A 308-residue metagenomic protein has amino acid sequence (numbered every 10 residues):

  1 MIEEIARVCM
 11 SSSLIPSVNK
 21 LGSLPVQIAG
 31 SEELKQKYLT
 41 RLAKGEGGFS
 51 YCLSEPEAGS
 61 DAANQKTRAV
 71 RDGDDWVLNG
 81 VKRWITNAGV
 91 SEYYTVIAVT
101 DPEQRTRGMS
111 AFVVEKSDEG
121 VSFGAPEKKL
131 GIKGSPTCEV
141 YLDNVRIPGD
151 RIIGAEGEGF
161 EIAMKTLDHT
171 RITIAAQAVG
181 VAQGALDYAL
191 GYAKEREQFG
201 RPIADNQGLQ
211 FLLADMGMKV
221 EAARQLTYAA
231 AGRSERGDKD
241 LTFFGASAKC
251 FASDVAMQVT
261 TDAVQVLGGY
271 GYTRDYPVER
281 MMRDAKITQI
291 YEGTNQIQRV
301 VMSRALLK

Functional and structural regions predicted by a protein language model:
M1-S13, A29-L34, G45, D61 (+4 more regions): Alpha-helical interface subdomain recognition
I2-A6, A98, V114-E119, D143-R146: Short Ser/Thr-interspersed hydrophobic loop/turn segments at strand-loop and sheet-helix junctions that line or gate
K20-A29: Helix-loop "lid/cap" segments that line or gate small-molecule binding pockets
G45-L53: A short, Trp-centered hydrophobic/proline-enriched beta-strand micro-motif
S50, K66-R68, D75, Y93-I97 (+2 more regions): Conserved hydrophobic/aromatic beta-strand scaffold that supports enzyme active sites
E57-S60, W84-N87, D101-E103, K129-P136: Short Gly/Pro-enriched turn/cap motifs at secondary-structure boundaries
N64, S117-P148: Flexible, small-/acidic-enriched active-site or ligand-binding loops
N79-F123: A short core secondary-structure module
